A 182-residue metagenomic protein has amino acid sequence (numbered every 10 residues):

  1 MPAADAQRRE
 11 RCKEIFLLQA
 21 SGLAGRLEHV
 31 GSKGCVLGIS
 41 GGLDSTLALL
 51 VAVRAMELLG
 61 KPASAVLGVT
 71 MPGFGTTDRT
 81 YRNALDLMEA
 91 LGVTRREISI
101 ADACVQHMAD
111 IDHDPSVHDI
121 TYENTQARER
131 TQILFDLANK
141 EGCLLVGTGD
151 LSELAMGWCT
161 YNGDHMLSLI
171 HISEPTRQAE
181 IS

Functional and structural regions predicted by a protein language model:
M1-G38, R54-S64: RNA-binding accessory domains that recognize and position tRNA/RNA substrates
D5-L17, G73-F74, I120-A127: Short acidic-aromatic active-site loops that bind/stabilize oxyanions
K33-S45, A101-C104, D150-S152: A glycine-rich phosphate-binding loop feature that marks nucleotide/adenosyl-phosphate handling sites
I39-A52, R79-R82, I111-D112, T160-G163: Short glycine/threonine-rich loop-to-helix capping motif typified by GTGT followed within a few residues by an Asp-Pro
K61, A65-T121, A127, E153: A conserved beta-strand->alpha-helix junction
I133, W158-I170: A mobile, often basic/glycine-rich helix-loop segment that functions as the active-site lid/recognition loop
I170-S182: Single conserved hydrophobic/aromatic residue that forms the stacking wall/gate of nucleotide- or nucleobase-binding
